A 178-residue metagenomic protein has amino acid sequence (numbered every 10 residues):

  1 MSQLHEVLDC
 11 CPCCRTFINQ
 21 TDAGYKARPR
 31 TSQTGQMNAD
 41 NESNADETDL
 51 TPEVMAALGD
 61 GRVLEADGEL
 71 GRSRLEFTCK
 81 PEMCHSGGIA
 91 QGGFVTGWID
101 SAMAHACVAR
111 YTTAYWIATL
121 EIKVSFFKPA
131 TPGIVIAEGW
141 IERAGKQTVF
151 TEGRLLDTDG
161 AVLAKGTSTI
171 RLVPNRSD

Functional and structural regions predicted by a protein language model:
V7, C11-T21, Y25-D178: Terminal targeting signals and extreme-terminal segments of soluble enzymes
